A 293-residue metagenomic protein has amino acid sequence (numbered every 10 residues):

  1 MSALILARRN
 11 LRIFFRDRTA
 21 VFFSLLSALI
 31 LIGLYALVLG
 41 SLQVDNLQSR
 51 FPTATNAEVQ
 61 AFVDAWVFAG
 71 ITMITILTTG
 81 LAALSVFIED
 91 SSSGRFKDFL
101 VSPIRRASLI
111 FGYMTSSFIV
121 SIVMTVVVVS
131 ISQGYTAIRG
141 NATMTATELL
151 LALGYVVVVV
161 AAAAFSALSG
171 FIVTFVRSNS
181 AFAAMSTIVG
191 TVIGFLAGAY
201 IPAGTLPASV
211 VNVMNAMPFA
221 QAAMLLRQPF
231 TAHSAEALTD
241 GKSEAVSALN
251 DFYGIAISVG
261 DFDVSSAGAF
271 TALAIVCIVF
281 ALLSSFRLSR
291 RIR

Functional and structural regions predicted by a protein language model:
M1-A7, V213-A216: Short, membrane-interfacial amphipathic segments enriched in basic
R9, I13-N46, F62-L81, F118-T125 (+2 more regions): Hydrophobic alpha-helical transmembrane segments of multi-pass membrane transport/permease proteins
I30-Y35, Q60-G140: Hydrophobic alpha-helical transmembrane segments of multi-pass membrane transport proteins
G33-Q43, V173-S234: Transmembrane helix segments
L47-V59: Perimembrane loop-to-helix junctions flanking transmembrane segments
A65-W66, I76-L81, G112, L149-V157 (+2 more regions): Short alpha-helical transmembrane interface motifs in multi-pass membrane proteins
R106, M114-I193, I278-S284: Alpha-helical transmembrane segments and their short interhelical loops
A232-R293: Alpha-helical transmembrane segments of multi-pass membrane transporters/translocases
